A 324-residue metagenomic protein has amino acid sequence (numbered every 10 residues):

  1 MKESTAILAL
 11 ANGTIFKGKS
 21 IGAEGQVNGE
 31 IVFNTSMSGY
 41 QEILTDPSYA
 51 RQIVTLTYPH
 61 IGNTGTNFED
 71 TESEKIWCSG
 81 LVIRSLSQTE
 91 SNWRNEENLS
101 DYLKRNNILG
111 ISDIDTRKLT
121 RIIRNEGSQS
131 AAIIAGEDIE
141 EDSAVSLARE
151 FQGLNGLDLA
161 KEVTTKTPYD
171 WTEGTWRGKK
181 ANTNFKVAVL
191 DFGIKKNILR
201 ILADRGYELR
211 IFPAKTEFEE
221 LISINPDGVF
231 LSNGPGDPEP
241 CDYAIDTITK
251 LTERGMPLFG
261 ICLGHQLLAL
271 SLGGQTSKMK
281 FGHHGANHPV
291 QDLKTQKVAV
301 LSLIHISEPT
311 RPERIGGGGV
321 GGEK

Functional and structural regions predicted by a protein language model:
M1-K2, H283: Short solvent-exposed loop/turn micro-motifs enriched in small/polar/acidic residues
K2-K215, E219, I224, P238: RNA-binding accessory domains that recognize and position tRNA/RNA substrates
T116, G193, K215-E217, G264 (+3 more regions): Short, solvent-exposed coil/turn elements at secondary-structure transition points
T116, L301, T310: Ser/Thr-centric signal marking residues that sit in or immediately flank functional binding/regulatory motifs
R205-G206, D246-I248, E323-K324: Glycine-rich, phosphate-binding/catalytic loops in enzymes
G206, N225, G255, T310: Conserved functional loop/turn residues at catalytic and ligand-binding sites
D227-G228, N233-I304: Cysteine-nucleophile active-site neighborhood
I304-I315, V320-K324: Single conserved hydrophobic/aromatic residue that forms the stacking wall/gate of nucleotide- or nucleobase-binding
